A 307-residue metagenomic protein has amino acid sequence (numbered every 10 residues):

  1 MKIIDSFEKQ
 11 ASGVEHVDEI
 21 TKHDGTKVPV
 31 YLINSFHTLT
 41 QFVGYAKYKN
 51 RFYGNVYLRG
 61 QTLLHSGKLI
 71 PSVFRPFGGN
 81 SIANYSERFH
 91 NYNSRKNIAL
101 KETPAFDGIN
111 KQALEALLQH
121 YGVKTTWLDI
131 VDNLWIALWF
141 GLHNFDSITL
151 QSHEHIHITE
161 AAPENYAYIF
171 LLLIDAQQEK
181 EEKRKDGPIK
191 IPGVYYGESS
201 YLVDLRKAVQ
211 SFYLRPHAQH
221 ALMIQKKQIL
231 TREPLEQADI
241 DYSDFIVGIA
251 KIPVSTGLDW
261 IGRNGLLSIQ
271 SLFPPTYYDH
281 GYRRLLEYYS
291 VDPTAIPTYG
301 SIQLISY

Functional and structural regions predicted by a protein language model:
M1-Y307: Catalytic-core elements of nucleic-acid end-processing and repair enzymes
